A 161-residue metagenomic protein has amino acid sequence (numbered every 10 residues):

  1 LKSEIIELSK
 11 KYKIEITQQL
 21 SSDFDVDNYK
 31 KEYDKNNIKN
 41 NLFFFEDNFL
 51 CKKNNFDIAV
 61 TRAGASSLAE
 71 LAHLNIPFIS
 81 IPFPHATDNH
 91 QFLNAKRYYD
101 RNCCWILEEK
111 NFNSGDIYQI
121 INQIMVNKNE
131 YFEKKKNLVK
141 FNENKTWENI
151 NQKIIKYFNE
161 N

Functional and structural regions predicted by a protein language model:
L1-I58, F92-A95, L107-D116: Donor-nucleotide binding loops and adjacent catalytic segments primarily of GT-B fold Leloir glycosyltransferases
I38, N54-A69, I76: Acidic donor-binding loop of glycosyltransferase active sites
L50, L68-L74, K96: Short alpha-helical segment that forms part of, or immediately flanks, the ligand-binding pocket in carbohydrate-active
K53, L71-A72, I79, Y99: Short alpha-helix at the nucleotide-sugar/activated-sugar donor binding site of glycosyltransferases and closely
T61, P77-D88: Short hydrophobic beta-strand element within catalytic cores of glycosyltransferases and related nucleotide-activated
F78-I79, A95-K110, N122-Q123: A short acidic/histidine/glycine-rich donor-binding loop in glycosyltransferase catalytic cores
W105, N111-N142, E160-N161: Conserved donor-nucleotide binding/catalytic region of nucleotide-linked donor-dependent transferases
E143-N161: C-terminal alpha-helical cap of glycosyltransferases
